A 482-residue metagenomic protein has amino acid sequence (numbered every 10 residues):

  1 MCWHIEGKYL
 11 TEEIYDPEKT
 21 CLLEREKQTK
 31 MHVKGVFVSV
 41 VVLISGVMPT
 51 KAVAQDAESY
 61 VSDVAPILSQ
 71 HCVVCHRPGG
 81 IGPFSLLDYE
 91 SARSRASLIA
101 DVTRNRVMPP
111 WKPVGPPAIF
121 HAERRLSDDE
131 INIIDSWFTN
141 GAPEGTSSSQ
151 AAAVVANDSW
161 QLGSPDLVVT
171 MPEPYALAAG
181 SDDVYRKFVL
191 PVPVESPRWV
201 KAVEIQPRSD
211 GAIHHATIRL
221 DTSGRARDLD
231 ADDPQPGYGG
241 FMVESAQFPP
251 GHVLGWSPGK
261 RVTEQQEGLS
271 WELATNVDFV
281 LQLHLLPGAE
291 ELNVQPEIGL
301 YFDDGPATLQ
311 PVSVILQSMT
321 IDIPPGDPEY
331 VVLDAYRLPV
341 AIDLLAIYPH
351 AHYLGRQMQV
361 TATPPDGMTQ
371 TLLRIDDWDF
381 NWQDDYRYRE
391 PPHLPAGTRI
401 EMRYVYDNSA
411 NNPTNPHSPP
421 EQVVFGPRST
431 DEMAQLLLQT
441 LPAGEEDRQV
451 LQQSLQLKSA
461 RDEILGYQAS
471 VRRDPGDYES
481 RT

Functional and structural regions predicted by a protein language model:
V36-V47: Bacterial N-terminal signal peptides
K51-E195, Q206, N276-Q282, P287-A289: Aromatic- and Gly/Pro-enriched helix-to-coil junctions and flexible linker segments
A142-E144, L286-E291, V405-T414: Short acidic/polar inter-strand loop motif in beta-rich domains
A151-A212, E290-L354, P416-Q456: Solvent-exposed, flexible loop/coil segments flanking beta-strands in beta-rich domains
V200-K201, S270-L286, P392-V405: Noncatalytic modules at the cell exterior or secretory-pathway interfaces, chiefly beta-strand-rich lectin/adhesion
A346-V424: Extended, compositionally biased non-globular segments
